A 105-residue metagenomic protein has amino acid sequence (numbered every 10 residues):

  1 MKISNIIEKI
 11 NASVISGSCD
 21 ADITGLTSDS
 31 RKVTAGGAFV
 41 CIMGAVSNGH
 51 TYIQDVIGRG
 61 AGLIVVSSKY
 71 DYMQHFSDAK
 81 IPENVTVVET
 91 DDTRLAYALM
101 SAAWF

Functional and structural regions predicted by a protein language model:
M1-L99: N-terminal leader/targeting and accessory segments in enzymes
L99-F105: Walker A (P-loop) phosphate-binding motif
